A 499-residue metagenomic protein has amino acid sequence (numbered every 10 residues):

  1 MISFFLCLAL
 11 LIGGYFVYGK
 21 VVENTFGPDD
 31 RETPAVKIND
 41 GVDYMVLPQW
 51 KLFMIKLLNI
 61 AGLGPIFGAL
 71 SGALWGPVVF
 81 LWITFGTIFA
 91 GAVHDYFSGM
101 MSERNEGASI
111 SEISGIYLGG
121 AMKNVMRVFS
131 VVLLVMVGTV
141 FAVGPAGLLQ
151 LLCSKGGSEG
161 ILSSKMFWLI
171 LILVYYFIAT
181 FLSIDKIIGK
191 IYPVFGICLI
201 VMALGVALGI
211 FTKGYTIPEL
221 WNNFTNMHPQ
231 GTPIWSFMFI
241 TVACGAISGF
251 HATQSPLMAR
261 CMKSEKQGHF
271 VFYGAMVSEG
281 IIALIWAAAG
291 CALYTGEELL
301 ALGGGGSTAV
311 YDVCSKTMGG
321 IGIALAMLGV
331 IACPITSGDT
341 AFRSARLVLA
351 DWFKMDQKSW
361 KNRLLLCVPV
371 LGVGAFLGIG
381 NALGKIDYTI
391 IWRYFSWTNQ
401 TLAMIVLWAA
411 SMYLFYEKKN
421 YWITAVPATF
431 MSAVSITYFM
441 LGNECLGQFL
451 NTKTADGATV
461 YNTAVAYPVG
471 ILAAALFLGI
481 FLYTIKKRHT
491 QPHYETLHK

Functional and structural regions predicted by a protein language model:
M1-G19, G72-S102, M122, I323 (+1 more regions): Extracellular loop-to-transmembrane helix junctions
F5, A9-G27, F129, A146-L149 (+3 more regions): Membrane-interface loop-to-helix entry segments
L10-I66, Q267: Membrane-interface "cap" regions at the ends of multi-pass membrane proteins
L10-L11, Y15, K56, A90-E106 (+4 more regions): Helix-loop-helix module between adjacent transmembrane segments
L47-G64, A207-Y215, F224-W286, L325-S337: Hydrophobic, membrane-embedded alpha-helices of multi-pass small-molecule transporters
G99, I210-W221, Y273-D312, I379-I386: Extracellular/periplasmic helix-exit of transmembrane alpha-helices
K123-R127, L162-I170, G274-A283, G290-C291 (+5 more regions): Loop-to-transmembrane helix boundary motifs in multi-pass membrane proteins
G138-G156, S163-W168, T180, L199-N226 (+2 more regions): Hydrophobic alpha-helical segments and their helix-loop junctions in multi-pass secondary transporters
